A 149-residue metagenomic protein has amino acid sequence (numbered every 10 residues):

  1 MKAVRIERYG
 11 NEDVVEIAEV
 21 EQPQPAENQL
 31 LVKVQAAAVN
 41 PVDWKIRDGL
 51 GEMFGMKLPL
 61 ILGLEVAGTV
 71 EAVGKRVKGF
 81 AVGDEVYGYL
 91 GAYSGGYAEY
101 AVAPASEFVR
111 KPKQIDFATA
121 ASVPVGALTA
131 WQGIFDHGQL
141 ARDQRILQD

Functional and structural regions predicted by a protein language model:
G10-V15, P41: Short N-terminal binding/cap micro-motifs at the start of the first secondary-structure element
E16, N28, L64, A105 (+1 more regions): Exposed loop/turn and edge beta-strand positions of beta-sandwich/beta-sheet ligand-binding modules
I17-Q22, A67-T69, Y100-V102, F108: Conserved hydrophobic/aromatic beta-strand scaffold that supports enzyme active sites
E21-A38, L50-Y93: Glycine-rich beta-strand-centered segment in the early N-terminal region that forms part of a ligand/cofactor-binding
P41-D48: Cytochrome P450 core scaffold surrounding the K-helix E-X-X-R motif and the conserved "meander" helix-loop region
G79, Y89-D149: NAD(P)H dinucleotide-binding glycine-rich loop of Rossmann-like/cofactor-binding domains, especially the beta1-alpha1
